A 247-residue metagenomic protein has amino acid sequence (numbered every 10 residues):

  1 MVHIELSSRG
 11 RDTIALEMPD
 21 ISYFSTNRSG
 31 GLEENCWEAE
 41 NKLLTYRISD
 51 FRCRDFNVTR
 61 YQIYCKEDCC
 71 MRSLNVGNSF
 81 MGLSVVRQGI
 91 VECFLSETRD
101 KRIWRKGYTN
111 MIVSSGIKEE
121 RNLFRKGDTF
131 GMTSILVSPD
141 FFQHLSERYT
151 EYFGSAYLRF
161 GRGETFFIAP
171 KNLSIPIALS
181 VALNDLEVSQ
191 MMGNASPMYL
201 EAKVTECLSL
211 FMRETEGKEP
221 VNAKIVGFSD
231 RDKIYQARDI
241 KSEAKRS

Functional and structural regions predicted by a protein language model:
M1-S79: N-terminal low-complexity or simple alpha-helical regulatory segments that function as activation/interaction modules
H3-S7, F94, R99-A244: Alpha-helical bundle regulatory/interaction domains
D12, L32-E33, S84, V91 (+3 more regions): Compositionally biased, intrinsically disordered low-complexity regions
V58-C65, V76-C93, S134-P139: Short, conserved beta-strand element in jelly-roll/cupin
Y61, C70-L74, C93-T98, E147: Short, conserved acidic/polar surface loops in the N-terminal third of protein domains
